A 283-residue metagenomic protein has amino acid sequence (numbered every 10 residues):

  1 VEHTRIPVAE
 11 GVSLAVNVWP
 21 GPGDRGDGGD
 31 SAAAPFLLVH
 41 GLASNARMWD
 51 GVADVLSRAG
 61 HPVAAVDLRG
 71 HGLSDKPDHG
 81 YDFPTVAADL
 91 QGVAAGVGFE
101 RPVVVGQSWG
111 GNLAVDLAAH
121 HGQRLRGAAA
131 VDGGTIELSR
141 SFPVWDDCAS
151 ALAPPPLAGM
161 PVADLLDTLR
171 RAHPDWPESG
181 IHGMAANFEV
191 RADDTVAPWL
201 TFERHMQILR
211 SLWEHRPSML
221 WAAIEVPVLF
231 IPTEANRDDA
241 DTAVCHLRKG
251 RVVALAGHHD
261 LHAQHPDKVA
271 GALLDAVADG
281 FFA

Functional and structural regions predicted by a protein language model:
A15-L73: Conserved HGGG/HGGXW glycine-rich cap/lid loop of the alpha/beta-hydrolase fold
D67, V103, R126-A129: Residue in the alpha/beta-hydrolase core beta-strand immediately N-terminal to the catalytic nucleophile
T85-P102: Conserved acidic catalytic loop of the alpha/beta-hydrolase fold
G106, G110, A114: Gly/Ala-rich beta-loop-alpha elbow adjacent to hydrolase catalytic centers
A119, R126-M160: Flexible "cap/lid" loop of the alpha/beta hydrolase fold
L157-H215: Conserved alpha/beta-hydrolase catalytic His-Asp/Glu region
A192-H246: Conserved serine/cysteine hydrolase catalytic core
G257-A270: Catalytic histidine-centered segment of alpha/beta-hydrolase-like enzymes
